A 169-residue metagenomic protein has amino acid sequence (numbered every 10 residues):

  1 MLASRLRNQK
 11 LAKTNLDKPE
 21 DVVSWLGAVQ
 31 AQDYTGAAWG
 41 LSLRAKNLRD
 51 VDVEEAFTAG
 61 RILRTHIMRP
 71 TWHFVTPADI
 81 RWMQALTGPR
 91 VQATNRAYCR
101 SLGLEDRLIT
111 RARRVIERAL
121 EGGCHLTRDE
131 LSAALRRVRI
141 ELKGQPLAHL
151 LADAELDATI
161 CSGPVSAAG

Functional and structural regions predicted by a protein language model:
M1-K143: Phosphate-backbone binding and catalysis cores of DNA-processing enzymes
V53-E54, A148-A152: Short, hydrophobic-biased segments on the C-terminal half of alpha helices that form "recognition helices"
M68-R69, L147, V165-A167: Proline- and acidic/polar-enriched loop/turn elements at helix boundaries
Y98-L102, R118, E155-G169: Nucleic-acid-contacting surfaces of polymerase cores and analogous helical-repeat interfaces
